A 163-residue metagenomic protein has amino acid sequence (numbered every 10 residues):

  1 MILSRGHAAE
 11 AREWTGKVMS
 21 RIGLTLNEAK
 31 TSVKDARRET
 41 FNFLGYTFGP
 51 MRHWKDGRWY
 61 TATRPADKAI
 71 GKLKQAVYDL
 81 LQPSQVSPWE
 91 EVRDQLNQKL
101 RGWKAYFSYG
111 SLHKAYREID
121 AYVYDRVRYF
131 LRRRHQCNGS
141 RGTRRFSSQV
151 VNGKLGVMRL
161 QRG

Functional and structural regions predicted by a protein language model:
M1-G163: Non-catalytic terminal/accessory segments
